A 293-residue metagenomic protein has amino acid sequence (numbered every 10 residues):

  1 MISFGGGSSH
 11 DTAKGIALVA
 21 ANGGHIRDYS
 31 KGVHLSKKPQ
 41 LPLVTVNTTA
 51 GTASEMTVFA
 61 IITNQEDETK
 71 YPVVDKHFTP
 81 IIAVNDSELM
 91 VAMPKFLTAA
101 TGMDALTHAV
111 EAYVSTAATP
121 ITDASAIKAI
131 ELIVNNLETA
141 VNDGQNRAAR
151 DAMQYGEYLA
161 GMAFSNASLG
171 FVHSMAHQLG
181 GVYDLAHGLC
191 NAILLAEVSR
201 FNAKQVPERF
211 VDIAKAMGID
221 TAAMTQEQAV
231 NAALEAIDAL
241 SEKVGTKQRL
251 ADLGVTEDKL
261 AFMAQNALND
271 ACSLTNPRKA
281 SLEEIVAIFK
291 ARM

Functional and structural regions predicted by a protein language model:
M1-E88: Glycine/threonine-rich beta-strand-loop-alpha-helix active-site module that forms ligand/phosphate-binding
K14-A17, M103-E111, I127-E138, Q154-Y158 (+9 more regions): Predominant activation on well-ordered alpha-helical scaffold segments within soluble catalytic domains
G51-T52, Y158-N191, D270-L274: Glycine-rich phosphate/pyrophosphate-binding beta-alpha loops
F59-A167: Carboxylate- and glycine-rich phosphate/diphosphate-binding segment that chelates Mg2+/Mn2+
T116-S125, A140-A152, A167-V172, M224-E227 (+3 more regions): Flexible, glycine/charged-enriched surface loops at secondary-structure junctions
V182-K259: Gly/Pro-rich interdomain helix-loop hinge
T256-M293: Short, amphipathic C-terminal "tail helix"
